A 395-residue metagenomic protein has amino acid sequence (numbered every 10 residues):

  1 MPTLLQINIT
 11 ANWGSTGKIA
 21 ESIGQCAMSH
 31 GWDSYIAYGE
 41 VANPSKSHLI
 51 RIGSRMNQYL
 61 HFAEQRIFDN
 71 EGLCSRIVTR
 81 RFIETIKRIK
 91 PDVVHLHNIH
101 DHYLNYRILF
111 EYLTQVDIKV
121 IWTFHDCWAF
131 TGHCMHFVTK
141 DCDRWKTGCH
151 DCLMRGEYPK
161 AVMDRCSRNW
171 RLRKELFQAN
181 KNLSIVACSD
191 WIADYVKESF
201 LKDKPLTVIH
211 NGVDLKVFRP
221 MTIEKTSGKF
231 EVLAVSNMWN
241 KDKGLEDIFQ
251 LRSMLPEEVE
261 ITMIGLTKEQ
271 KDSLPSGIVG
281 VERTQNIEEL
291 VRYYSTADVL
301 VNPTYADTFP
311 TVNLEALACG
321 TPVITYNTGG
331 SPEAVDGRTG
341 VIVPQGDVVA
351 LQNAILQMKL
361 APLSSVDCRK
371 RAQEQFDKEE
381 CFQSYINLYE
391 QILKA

Functional and structural regions predicted by a protein language model:
W191, G212: Carbohydrate-associated surface elements
E224-K243, F249-S253: Conserved donor-binding/catalytic core segment of Leloir-type glycosyltransferases
G265-V291: Nucleotide-activated donor-binding/catalytic signature segment of Leloir-type glycosyltransferases, i.e., the conserved
R292-A297: Short alpha-helical donor nucleotide-sugar binding micro-motif in glycosyltransferases
Y305: Aromatic "clamp/platform" in nucleotide-sugar-dependent glycosyltransferases that forms part of the donor/acceptor
P322-T325: Short hydrophobic beta-strand element within catalytic cores of glycosyltransferases and related nucleotide-activated
G337, V341-V348, Q357-P362: Conserved acidic donor-binding segment of nucleotide-sugar-dependent glycosyltransferases
L363-Q375, C381-N387, Q391: A short, well-ordered alpha-helix in the C-terminal region of glycosyltransferases
